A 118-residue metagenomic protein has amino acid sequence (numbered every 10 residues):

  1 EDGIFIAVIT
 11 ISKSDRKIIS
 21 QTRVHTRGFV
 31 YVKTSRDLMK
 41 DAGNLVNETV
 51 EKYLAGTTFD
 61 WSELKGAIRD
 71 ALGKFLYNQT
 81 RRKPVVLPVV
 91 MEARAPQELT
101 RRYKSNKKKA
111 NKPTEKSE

Functional and structural regions predicted by a protein language model:
E1-E118: Acidic/His-rich, metal-assisted hydrolase cores and their charged scaffolds
